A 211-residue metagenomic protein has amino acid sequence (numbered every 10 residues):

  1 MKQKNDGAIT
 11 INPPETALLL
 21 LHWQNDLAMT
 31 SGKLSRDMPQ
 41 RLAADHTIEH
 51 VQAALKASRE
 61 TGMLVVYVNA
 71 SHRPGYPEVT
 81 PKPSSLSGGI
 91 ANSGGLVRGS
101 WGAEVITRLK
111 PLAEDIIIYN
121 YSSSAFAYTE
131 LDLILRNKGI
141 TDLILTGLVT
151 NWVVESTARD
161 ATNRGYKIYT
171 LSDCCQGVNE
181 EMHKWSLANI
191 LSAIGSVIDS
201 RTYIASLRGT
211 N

Functional and structural regions predicted by a protein language model:
M1-A17, K56-T61, R73-E78, L86-N211: Active-site-adjacent betaalpha module
A17-W23: N-terminal nucleotide-binding beta1-loop-alpha1 segment
W23, A70, D173: Active-site loop/turn elements of alpha/beta-hydrolase fold enzymes, especially the short glycine-/histidine-rich
Q24-T30: Short acidic, Gly/Ser-rich segments with clustered Asp/Glu that frequently serve as metal-coordination loops in enzyme
T30-L34, E78-S85: Short, flexible, mixed-charge acidic loops at enzyme active sites
K33-A43: Short glycine-enriched, charge-decorated loop/helix-capping segments at active-site entrances that position
H46-L64: A short, N-terminal amphipathic alpha-helix
